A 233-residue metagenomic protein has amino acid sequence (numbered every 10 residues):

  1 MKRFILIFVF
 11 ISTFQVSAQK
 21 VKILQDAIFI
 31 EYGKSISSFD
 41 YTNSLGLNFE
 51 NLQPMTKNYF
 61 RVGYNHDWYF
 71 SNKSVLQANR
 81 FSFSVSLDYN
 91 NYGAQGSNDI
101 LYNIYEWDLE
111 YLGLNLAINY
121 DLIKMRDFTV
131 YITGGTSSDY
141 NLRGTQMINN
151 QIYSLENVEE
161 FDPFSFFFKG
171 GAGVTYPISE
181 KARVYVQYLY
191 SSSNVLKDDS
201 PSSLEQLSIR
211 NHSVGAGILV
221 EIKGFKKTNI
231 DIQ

Functional and structural regions predicted by a protein language model:
M1-F4, Q19: Positively charged n-region of N-terminal signal peptides that target proteins for export
F4-T13: Sec-dependent N-terminal signal peptides
F14-A18: Sec/Tat signal peptide C-region and signal peptidase I cleavage site
Q19-S74, L219-N229, Q233: Short glycine/proline- and aromatic-enriched beta-strand/turn motifs that initiate or cap beta-hairpins
I23, Y41-N43, S165-Q233: Predominantly the C-terminal beta-signal and adjacent terminal strand-loop region of outer-membrane beta-barrel
A27-S35, S84-D88, V130-S137, Q187-L189 (+1 more regions): Transmembrane beta-strands of outer-membrane beta-barrel proteins
S37-K57, N90-Y111, D139-S165, K169 (+1 more regions): Extracellular/periplasm-exposed beta-strand and loop segments of Gram-negative cell-envelope proteins, dominated by
N65-I148, H212-G224: Gram-negative (and chloroplast) outer-membrane scaffold detector with strong preference for beta-barrel transmembrane
